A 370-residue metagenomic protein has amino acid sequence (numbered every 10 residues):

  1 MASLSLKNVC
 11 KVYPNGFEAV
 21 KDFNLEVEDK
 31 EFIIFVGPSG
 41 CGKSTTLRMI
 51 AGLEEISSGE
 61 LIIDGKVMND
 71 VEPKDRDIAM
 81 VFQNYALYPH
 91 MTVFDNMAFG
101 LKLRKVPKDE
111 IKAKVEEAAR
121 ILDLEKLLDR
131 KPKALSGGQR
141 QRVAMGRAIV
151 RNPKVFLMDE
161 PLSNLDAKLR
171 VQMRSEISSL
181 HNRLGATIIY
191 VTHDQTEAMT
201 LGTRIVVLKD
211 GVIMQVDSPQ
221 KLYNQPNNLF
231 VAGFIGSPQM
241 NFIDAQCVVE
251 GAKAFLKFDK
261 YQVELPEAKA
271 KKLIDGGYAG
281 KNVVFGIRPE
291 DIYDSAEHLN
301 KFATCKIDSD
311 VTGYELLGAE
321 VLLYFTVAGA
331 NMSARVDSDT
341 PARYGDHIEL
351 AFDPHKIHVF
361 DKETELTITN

Functional and structural regions predicted by a protein language model:
S5, E26, I62, E349-A351: ABC ATPase nucleotide-binding domain
G16-E18: Short coil-to-beta microelement around the adenine-binding A-loop and adjacent beta1/P-loop entry of ABC ATPase
V36-P38: The feature captures the beta-strand-to-loop junction immediately N-terminal to the Walker
A51: Helix-to-loop junction immediately C-terminal to a conserved catalytic motif
E60-I62, K66, V212: ATP-binding/catalytic-site motifs of ATP-hydrolyzing domains
P73-F234: ABC ATPase nucleotide-binding domains
K253-V311, P341-N370: Glycine/charge-rich catalytic "coupling/switch" loops of P-loop NTPases
